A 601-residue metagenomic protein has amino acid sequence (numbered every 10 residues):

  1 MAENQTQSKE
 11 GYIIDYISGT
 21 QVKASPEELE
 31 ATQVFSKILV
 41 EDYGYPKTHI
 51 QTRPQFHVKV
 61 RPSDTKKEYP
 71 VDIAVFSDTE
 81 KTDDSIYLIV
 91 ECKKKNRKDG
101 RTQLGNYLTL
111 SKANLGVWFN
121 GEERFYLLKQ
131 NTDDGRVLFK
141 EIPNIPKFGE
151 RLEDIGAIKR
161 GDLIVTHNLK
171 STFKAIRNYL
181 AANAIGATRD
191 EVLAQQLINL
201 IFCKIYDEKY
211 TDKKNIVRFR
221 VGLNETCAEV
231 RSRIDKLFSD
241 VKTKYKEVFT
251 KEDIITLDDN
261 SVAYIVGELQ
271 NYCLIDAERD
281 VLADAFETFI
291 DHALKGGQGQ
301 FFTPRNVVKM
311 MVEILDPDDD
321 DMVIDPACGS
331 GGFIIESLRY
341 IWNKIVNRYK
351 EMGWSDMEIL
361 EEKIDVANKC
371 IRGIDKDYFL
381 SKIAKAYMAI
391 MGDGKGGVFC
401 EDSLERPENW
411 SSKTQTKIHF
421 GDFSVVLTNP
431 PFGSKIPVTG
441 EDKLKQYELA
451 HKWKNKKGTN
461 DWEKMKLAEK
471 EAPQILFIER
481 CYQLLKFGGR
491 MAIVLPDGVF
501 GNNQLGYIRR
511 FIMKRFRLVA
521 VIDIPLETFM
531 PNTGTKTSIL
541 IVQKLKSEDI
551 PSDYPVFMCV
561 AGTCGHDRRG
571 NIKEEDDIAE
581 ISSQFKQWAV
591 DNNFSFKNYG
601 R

Functional and structural regions predicted by a protein language model:
M1-L115, E122-R160: A short, conserved, highly charged catalytic patch centered on acidic carboxylates
S8-T20, N168-R189, I265-G267: Short amphipathic alpha-helical segments and their helix-coil junctions
K23-L29, A184-I198, T256, I275-E278 (+1 more regions): Structural motif
Q33-I38, Q195-E208, M388-I390, E479: Short, hydrophobic/amphipathic alpha-helical patches that form generic packing surfaces within helical domains
A182, V281-N306, V312-I314: Class I SAM-dependent transferase core
T188, I198-D291: Long recognition/docking surfaces used for binding and targeting
Q300-T428, G433-V438, L495-G498, N503 (+2 more regions): Conserved S-adenosyl-L-methionine
S412-K413, K417-R601: A conserved structural/catalytic subdomain of Rossmann-like adenosyl-cofactor enzymes
